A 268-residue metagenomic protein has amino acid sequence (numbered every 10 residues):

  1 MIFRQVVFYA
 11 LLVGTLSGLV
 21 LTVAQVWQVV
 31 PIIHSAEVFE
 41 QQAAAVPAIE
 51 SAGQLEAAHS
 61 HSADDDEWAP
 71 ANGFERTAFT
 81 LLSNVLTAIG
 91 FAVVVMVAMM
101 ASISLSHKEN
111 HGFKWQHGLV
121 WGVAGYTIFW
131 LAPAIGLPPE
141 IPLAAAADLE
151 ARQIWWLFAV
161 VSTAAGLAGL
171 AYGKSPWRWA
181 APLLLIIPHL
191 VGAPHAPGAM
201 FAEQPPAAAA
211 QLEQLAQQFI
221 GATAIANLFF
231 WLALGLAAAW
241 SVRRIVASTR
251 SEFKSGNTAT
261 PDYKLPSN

Functional and structural regions predicted by a protein language model:
M1-N268: Juxtamembrane/disordered regions of integral membrane proteins
